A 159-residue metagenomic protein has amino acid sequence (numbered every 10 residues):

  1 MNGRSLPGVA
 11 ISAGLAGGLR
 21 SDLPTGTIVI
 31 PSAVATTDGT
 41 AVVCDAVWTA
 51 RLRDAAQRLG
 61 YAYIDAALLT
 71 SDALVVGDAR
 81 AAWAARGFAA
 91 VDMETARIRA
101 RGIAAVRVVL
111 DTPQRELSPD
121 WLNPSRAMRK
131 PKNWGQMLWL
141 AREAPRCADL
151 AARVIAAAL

Functional and structural regions predicted by a protein language model:
M1-L159: Glycine-rich phosphate- or other oxyanion-binding loops that anchor nucleotides, phosphorylated ligands
